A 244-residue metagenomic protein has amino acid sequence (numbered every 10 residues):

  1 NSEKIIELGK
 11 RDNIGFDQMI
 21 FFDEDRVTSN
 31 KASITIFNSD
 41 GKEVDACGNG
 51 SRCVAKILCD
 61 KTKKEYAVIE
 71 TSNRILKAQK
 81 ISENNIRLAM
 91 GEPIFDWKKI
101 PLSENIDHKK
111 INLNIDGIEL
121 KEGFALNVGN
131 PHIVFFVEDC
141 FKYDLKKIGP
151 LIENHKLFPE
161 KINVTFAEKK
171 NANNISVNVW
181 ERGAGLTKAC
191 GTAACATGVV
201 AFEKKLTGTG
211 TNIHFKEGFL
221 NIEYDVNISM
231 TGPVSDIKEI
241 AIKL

Functional and structural regions predicted by a protein language model:
N1-N84, I133-L244: A glycine-rich beta-to-alpha transition motif near the start of alpha/beta enzyme domains, typified by
S72-R74, G91, D116-L120, K216: Short strand-coil-strand connectors
N85, E92: Glycine-rich, mobile lid/loop segments that gate access to catalytic sites or pores
L88, F124, C190: Beta-strand scaffold of nucleotide-dependent catalytic cores
I94-D96: Ligand-binding beta-strand-loop-alpha-helix segment within the catalytic cores of soluble metabolic enzymes
L102-N112, P150, N154-P159: Short, conserved active-site entrance elements at the starts or edges of catalytic domains
K109-F141: Internal active-site segments that recognize and position negatively charged phosphoryl groups and nucleotide moieties
